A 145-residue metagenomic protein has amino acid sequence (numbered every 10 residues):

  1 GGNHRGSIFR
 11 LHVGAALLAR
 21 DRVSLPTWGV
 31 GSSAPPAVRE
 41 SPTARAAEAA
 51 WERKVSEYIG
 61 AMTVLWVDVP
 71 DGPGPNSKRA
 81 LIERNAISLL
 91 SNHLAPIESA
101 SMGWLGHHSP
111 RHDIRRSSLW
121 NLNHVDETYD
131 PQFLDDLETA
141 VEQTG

Functional and structural regions predicted by a protein language model:
G1-G145: Boundary/linker segments flanking structured domains
